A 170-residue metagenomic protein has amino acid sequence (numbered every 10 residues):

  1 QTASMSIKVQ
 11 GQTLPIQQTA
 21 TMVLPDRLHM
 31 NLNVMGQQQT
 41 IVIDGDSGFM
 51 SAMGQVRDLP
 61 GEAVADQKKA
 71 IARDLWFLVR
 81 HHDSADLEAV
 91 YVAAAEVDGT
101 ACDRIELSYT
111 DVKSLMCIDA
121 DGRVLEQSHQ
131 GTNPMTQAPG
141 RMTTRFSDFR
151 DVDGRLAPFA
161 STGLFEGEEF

Functional and structural regions predicted by a protein language model:
Q1-Q55, D86-E96, Y109: N-terminal mature ectodomain segment of secretory-pathway/periplasmic proteins
S4, L75-F77, E96, D148-D151: Residue-level preference for alpha-helix termini and adjacent loops
I16-Q18, I41-G45, R57-D66, C117-D119 (+1 more regions): Short amphipathic beta-strand/extended segments with alternating polar/hydrophobic composition
V23, H82-S84, P139: A generic structural signal for short, non-catalytic loop/turn and secondary-structure boundary residues
Q37, D98-F170: Gly/Pro-enriched, hydrophobic low-complexity segments that function as extracytoplasmic propeptides/linkers
M50-F77: Acidic/charged, solvent-exposed loop-and-adjacent secondary-structure segments enriched in E/D, K/R, S/T, and G/P
K68-R104, L125-Q127: Short, conserved active-site entrance elements at the starts or edges of catalytic domains
